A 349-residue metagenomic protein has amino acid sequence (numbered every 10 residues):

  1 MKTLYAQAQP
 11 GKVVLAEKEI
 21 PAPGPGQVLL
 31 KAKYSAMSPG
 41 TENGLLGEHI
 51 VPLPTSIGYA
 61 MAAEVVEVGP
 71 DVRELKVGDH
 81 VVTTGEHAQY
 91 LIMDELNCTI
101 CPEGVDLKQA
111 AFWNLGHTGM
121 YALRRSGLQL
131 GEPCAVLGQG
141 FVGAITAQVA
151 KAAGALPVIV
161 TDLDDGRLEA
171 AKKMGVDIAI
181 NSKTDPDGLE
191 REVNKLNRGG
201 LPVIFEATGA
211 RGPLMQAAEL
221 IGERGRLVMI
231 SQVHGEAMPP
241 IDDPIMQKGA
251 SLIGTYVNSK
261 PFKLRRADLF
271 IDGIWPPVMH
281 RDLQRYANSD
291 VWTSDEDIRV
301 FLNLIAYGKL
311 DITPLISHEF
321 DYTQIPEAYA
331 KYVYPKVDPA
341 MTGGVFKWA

Functional and structural regions predicted by a protein language model:
P21-M37, L45-E86: Glycine-rich beta-strand-centered segment in the early N-terminal region that forms part of a ligand/cofactor-binding
T84-E95: A structural motif shared across PLP-dependent enzymes of the aminotransferase-like
D106-D185, R191, F205: Mid-domain Rossmann-like dinucleotide-binding core that forms the NAD(H)/NADP(H) cofactor-binding site
E190, N194, R198, P239-I316: C-terminal substrate-binding/catalytic core of Rossmann-like NAD(P)-dependent dehydrogenases/reductases
I221-G222: Helix-to-beta-strand junctions that scaffold the AdoMet/dcAdoMet cofactor pocket in Class I SAM-dependent enzymes
G225-R226, A250: Glycine-centered, small-residue-biased loops immediately flanking beta-strands in adenine/cofactor-binding cores
V228, G235-M238, P276-P277, R299-E319 (+1 more regions): C-terminal capping/lid region of NAD(P)-dependent oxidoreductase domains
I230-S231, Y256: Acidic carboxylate diad motif detector
